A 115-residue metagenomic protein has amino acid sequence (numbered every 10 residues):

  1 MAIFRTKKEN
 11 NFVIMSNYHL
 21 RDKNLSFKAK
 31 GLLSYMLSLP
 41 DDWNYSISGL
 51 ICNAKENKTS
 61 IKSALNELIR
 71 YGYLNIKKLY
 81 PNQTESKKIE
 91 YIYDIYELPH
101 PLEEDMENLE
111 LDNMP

Functional and structural regions predicted by a protein language model:
M1-N10: N-terminal leader segment of winged-helix/HTH proteins
E9-K23: Short, Lys/Arg-enriched N-terminal segment that forms or immediately precedes the first helix of a structured domain
H19-G31, M36-Y93: Winged helix-turn-helix DNA-binding recognition segment
D94-P115: Charged low-complexity intrinsically disordered patches
